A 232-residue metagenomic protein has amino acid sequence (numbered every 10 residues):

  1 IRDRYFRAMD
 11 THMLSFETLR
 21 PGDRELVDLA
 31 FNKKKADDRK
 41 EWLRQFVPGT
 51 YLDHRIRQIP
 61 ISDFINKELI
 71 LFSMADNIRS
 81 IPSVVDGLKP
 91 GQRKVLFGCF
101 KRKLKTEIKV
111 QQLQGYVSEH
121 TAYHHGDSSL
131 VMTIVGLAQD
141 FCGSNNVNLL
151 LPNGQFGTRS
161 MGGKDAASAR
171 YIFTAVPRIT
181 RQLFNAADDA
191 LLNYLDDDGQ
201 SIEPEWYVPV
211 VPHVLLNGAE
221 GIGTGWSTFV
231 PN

Functional and structural regions predicted by a protein language model:
I1-N232: Conserved phosphate-chemistry cores used by DNA topoisomerases
